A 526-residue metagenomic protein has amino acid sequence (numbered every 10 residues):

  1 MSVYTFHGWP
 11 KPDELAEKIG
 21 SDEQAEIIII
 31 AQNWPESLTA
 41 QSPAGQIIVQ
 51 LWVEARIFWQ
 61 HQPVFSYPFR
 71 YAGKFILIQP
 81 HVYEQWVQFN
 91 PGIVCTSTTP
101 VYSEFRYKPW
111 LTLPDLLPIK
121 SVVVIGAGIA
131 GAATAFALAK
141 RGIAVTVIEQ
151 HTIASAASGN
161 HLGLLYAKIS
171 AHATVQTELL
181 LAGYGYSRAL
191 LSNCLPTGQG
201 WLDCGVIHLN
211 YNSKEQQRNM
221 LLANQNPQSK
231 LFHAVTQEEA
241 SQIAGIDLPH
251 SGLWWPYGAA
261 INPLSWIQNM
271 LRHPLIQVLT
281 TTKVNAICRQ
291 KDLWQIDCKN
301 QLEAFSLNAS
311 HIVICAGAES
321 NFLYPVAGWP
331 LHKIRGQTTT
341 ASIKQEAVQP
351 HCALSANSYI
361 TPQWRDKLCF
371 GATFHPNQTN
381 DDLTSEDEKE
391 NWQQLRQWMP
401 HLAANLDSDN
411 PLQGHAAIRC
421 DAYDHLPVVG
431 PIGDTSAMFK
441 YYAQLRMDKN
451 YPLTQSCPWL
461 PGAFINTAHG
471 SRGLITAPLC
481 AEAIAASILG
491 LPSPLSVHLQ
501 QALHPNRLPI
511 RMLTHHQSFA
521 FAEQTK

Functional and structural regions predicted by a protein language model:
S2-G92, S97: The AdoMet/dcAdoMet-binding core of the Class I SAM-like
I29, V124-I125, V147: Hydrophobic Val/Ile/Leu positions in short beta-strands of Rossmann-like dinucleotide-binding domains
P109-L117, V123, A130-R141, Q150 (+3 more regions): Active-site substrate-recognition segment that forms the wall of the catalytic cavity or substrate channel
G163-I243: Dinucleotide-binding Rossmann-like beta1-alpha1 core, especially the glycine-rich loop that anchors the ADP
A171-H172, G198-H208, A234-H273, T373-N377 (+1 more regions): Helix-loop-beta segment of a Rossmann-like dinucleotide-binding subdomain
T174-G183, Y211-Q216, L253-N269, D382-D387 (+2 more regions): Short beta-strand to alpha-helix junction loop
L253-L307, H311, C315, S320: Helical element adjacent to the flavin cofactor pocket in flavoenzyme catalytic cores
L406-K526: C-terminal catalytic lobe of FAD-dependent flavoproteins
